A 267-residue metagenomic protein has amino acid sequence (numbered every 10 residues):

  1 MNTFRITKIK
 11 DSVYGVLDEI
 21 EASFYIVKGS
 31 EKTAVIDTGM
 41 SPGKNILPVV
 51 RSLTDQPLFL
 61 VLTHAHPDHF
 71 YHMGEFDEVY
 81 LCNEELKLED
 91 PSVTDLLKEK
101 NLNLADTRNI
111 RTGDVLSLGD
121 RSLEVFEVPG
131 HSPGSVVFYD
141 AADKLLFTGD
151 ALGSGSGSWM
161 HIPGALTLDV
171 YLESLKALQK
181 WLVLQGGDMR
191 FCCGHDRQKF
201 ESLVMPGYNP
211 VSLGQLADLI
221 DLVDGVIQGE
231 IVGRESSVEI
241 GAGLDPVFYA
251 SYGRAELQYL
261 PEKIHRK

Functional and structural regions predicted by a protein language model:
N2-S52, F138-G149: Conserved beta-strand hairpin/beta-sheet module of binuclear metal-dependent hydrolase folds, prominently
V35-G39, P57-D68, Y80-N83, E127-G130 (+2 more regions): Active-site neighborhood of phospho(di)ester-bond hydrolases with catalytic His/Asp-centered motifs
M40-L118, S154, Q215, L219: Active-site HxH/HxHxD metal-binding segment of metal-dependent hydrolases
S41-K44, A65-H72, S132-S135, G153-S156 (+2 more regions): Active-site environment of divalent metal-dependent phosphoester hydrolases
M73-E75, D90-V93, W159, S202-Y208: Short aromatic-enriched loop/helix-cap "lid" or pocket-rim segments at secondary-structure transitions that line
T112-D140: Core dinuclear metal-dependent hydrolase active-site scaffold
S132-L184, D188: A contiguous binding-surface segment within folded domains or other stable secondary-structure elements
K176, K180-K267: Accessory terminal helices/loops
